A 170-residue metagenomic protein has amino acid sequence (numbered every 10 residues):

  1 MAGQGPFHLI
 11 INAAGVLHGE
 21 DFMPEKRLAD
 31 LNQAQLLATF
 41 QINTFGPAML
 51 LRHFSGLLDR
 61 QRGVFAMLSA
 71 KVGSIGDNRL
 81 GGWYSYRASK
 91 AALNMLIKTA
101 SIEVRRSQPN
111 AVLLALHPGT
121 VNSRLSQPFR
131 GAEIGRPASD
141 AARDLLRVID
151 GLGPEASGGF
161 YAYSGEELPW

Functional and structural regions predicted by a protein language model:
M1-A14, G19: A glycine-rich helix->loop->beta "capping" turn within Rossmann-like NAD(P)(H)-dependent oxidoreductase domains
I11, A66, L113-L116, S126: Hydrophobic structural elements of the Rossmann-like NAD(P)H-binding subdomain that define the short-chain
V16-E20, P24-F40, R62-S107: Catalytic loop of short-chain dehydrogenase/reductase
A48, A91-I102, S139-L146: Conserved active-site helix of classical SDR/Rossmann-fold NAD(P)-dependent CH-OH oxidoreductases
L50-F54, L58, L96-I97: Hydrophobic positions on the long internal alpha-helix of Rossmann-like NAD(P)-dependent oxidoreductase domains
S107-G119: Conserved beta-loop-beta element that borders a ligand/cofactor-binding pocket
A115, S123, P128-W170: C-terminal helical subdomain
